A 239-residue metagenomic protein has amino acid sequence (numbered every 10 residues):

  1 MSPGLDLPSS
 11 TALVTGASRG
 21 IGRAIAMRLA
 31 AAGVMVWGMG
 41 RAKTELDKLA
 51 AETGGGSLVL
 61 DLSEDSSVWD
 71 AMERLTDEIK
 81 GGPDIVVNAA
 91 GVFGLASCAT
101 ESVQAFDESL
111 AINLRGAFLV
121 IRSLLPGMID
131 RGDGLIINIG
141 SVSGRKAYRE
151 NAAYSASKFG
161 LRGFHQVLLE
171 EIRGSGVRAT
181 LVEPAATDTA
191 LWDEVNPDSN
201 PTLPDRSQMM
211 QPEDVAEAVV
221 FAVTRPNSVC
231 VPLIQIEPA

Functional and structural regions predicted by a protein language model:
S18-R19: Conserved glycine-rich cofactor-binding loop
V34-K48: Conserved glycine-rich Rossmann-like NAD(P)H-binding loop of the short-chain dehydrogenase/reductase
S97-C98, S102-L110: Substrate-binding pocket helix/loop in short-chain dehydrogenase/reductase
I121, S157: Active-site helix of classical SDR
P126, E170-R173: Alpha-helical segment proximal to the catalytic Tyr-Lys
S141: Residue(s) in the substrate-gating loop at a strand-loop-helix junction that position the organic substrate next
S175-V182, D198, T202-A239: C-terminal helical subdomain
